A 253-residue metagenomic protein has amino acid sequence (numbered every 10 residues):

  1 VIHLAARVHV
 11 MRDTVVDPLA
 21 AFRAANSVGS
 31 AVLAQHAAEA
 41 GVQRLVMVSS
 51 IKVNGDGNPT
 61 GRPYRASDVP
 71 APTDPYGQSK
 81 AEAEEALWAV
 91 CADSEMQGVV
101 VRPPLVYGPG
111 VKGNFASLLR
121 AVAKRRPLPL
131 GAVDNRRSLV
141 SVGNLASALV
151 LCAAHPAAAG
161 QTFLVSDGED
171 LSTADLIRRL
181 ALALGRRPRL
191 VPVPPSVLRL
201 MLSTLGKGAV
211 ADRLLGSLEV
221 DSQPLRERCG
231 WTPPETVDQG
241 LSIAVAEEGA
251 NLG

Functional and structural regions predicted by a protein language model:
V1-S27, H36-E39, D56: NAD(P)H-binding glycine-rich loop region in Rossmannoid oxidoreductase-like domains and their noncatalytic homologs
A21-V32, D74, Q78-S79, V140: Glycine-rich NAD(P)-binding loop of the Rossmann-fold in SDR/ketoreductase-type enzymes
A31-P75: Conserved Rossmann-fold NAD(P)-dependent oxidoreductase catalytic core, especially the SDR/UDP-sugar
N54, M96-A116: Flexible, glycine-rich beta-alpha linker
A71-V99: Active-site Tyr-X1-5-Lys
V111-S117, G131-A153, G160-L164: Substrate-positioning beta->alpha
L151-A209, S242-V245, L252-G253: Mid/C-terminal beta-alpha module of Rossmann-like enzyme folds, strongest in SDR-family dehydrogenases/epimerases
A209-G253: C-terminal amphipathic/interface module of NAD(P)-dependent oxidoreductases and related NAD-binding regulators
